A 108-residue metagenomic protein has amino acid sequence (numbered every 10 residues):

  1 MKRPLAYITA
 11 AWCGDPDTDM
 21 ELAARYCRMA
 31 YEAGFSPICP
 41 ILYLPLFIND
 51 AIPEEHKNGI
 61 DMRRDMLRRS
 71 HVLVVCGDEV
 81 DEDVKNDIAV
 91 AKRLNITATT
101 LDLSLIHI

Functional and structural regions predicted by a protein language model:
K2-A6: Extreme N-terminal starter segment of soluble prokaryotic enzymes
I8-T9, C76: Short hydrophobic segments within beta-strands
T18-I96: Acidic/glycine-enriched connector segments
M66, L103-S104: Short, highly charged low-complexity linear segments
T99-L101: Short acidic-hydrophobic, aromatic-tinged amphipathic segments that line or gate anion-handling sites
I106-I108: Conserved small/polar residues in nucleotide/adenosyl-binding loops
